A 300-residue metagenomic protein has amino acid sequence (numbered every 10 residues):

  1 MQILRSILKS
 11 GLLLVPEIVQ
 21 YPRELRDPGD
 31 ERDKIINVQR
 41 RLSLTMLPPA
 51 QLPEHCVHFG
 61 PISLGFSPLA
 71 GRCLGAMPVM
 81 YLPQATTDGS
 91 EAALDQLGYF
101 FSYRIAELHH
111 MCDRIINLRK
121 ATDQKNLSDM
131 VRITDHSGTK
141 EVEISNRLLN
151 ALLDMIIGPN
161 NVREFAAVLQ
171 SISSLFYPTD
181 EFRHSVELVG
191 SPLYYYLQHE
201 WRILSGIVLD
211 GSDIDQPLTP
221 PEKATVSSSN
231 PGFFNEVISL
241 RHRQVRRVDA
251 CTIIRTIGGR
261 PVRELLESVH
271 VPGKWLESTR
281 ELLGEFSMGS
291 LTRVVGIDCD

Functional and structural regions predicted by a protein language model:
M1-D300: NAD-dependent ADP-ribosyltransferases
